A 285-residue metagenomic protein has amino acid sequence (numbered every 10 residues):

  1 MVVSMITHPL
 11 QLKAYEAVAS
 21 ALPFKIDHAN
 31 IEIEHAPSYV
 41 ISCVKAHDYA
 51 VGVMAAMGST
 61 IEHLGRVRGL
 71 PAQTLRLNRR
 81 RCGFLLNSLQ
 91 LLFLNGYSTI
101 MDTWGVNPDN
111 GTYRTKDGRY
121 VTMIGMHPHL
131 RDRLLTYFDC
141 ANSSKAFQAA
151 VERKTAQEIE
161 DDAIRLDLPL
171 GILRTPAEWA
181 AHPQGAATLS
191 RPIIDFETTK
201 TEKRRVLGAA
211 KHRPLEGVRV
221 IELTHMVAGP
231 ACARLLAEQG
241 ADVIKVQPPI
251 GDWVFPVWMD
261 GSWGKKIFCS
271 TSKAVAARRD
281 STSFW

Functional and structural regions predicted by a protein language model:
M1-I250, R278: Acyl-CoA thioester-binding alpha/beta core of soluble enzymes
D162, L235, D260, S283-F284: Alpha-helical scaffold elements within enzyme catalytic domains, especially in hydrolases
A241, K245-T271: Glycine-rich phosphate-binding loop and adjoining beta1-alpha1-beta2 segment of Rossmann-like nucleotide-binding folds
K266-W285: A structured beta-alpha segment of the ubiquitous adenosine-cofactor-binding alpha/beta core
